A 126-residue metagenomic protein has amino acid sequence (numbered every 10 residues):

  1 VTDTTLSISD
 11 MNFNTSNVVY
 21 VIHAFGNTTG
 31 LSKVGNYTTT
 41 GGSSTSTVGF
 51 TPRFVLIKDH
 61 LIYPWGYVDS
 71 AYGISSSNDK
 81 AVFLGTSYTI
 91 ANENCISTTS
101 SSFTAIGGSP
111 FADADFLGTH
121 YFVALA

Functional and structural regions predicted by a protein language model:
V1-A126: Surface-exposed molecular-recognition determinants
